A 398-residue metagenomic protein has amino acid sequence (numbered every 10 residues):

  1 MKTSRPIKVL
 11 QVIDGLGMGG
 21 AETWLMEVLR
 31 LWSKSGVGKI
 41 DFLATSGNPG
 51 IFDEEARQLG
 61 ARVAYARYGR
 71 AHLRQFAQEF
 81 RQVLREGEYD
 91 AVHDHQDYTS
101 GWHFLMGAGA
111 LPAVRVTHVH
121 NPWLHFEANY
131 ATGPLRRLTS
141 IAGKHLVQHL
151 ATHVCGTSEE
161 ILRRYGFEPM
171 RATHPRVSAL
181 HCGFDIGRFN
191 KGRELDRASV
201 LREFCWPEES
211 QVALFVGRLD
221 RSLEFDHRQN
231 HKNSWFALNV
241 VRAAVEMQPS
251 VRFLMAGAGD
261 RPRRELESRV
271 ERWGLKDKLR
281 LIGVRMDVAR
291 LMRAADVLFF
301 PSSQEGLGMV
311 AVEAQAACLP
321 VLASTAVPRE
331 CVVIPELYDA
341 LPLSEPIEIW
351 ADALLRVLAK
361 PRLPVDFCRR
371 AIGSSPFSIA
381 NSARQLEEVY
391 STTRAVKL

Functional and structural regions predicted by a protein language model:
P6-I7, Q11-G19, T23-R74, I161 (+3 more regions): N-terminal strand-loop element at the rim of the active site of nucleotide-sugar-dependent glycosyltransferases
L10-V12, P207-K232, L238-V241: Conserved donor-binding/catalytic core segment of Leloir-type glycosyltransferases
R62, R264-G283: Nucleotide-activated donor-binding/catalytic signature segment of Leloir-type glycosyltransferases, i.e., the conserved
D94-G101, V119: Short His-centered aromatic/hydrophobic patch
I141, Q148-K191: A short, active-site helix/loop in glycosyltransferases that binds the activated sugar's phosphate group
N190-W206: A short helix/loop element that forms part of the nucleotide-sugar donor recognition site in Leloir-type
V284, S303: Aromatic "clamp/platform" in nucleotide-sugar-dependent glycosyltransferases that forms part of the donor/acceptor
E330-A359: Change "using UDP/GDP/dTDP sugars" to "using nucleotide sugars
